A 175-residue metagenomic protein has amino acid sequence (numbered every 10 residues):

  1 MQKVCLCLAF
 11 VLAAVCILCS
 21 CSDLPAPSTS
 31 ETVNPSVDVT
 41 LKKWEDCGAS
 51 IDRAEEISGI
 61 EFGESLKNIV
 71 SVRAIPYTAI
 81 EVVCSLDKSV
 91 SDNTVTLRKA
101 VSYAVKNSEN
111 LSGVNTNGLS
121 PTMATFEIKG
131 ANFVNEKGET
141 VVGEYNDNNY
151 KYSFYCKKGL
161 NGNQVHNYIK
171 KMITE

Functional and structural regions predicted by a protein language model:
M1-L6: Positively charged n-region of N-terminal signal peptides that target proteins for export
V11-L12: Repetitive helical segments and hydrophobic/amphipathic motifs
I17-S20: C-terminal motif of bacterial Sec signal peptides marking the signal peptidase cleavage site
S22-L24: Bacterial signal peptide processing site
A26-S30: N-terminal hydrophobic targeting segments that direct proteins to the cell envelope
V33-T140: Short, solvent-exposed recognition patches
G118-E175: A short, solvent-exposed beta-edge/loop patch
